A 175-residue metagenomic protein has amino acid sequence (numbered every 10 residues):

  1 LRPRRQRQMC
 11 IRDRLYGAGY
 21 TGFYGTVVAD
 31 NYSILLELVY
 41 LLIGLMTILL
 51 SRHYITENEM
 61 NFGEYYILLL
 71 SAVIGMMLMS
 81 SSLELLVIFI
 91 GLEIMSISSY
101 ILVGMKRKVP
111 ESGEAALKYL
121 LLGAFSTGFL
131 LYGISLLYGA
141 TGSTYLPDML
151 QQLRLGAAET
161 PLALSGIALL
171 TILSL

Functional and structural regions predicted by a protein language model:
L1-I11: Single conserved hydrophobic/aromatic residue that forms the stacking wall/gate of nucleotide- or nucleobase-binding
R5, R14, V27-N31: A hydrophobic alpha-helical transmembrane-helix feature that marks the membrane cores and membrane-interface segments
Q8, N31-G128: Internal transmembrane alpha-helices of multipass membrane proteins
R12-Y16, M77-S81, L130-G142: Hydrophobic alpha-helical transmembrane segments in multi-pass integral membrane proteins
G19-Y24, Y132-L175: Juxtamembrane/interfacial segments at transmembrane-helix boundaries in multi-pass membrane proteins
Y24-L35, L86-F89, R154-L162: Interfacial loop-to-helix junctions that mark the boundaries of transmembrane helices in multi-pass membrane
D30, M60-Y65, P147-G156: Interhelical loops and loop-helix junctions of multi-pass membrane transporters/channels
